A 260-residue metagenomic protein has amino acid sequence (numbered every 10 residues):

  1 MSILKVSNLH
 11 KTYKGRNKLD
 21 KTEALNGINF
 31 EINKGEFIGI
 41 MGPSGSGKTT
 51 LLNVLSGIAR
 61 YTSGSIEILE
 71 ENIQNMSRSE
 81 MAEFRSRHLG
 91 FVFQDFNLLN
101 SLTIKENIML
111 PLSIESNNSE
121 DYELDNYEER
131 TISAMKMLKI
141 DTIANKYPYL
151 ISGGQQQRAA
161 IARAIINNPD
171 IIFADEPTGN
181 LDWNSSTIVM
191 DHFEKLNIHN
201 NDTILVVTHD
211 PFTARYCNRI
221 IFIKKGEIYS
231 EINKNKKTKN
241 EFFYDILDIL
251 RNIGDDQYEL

Functional and structural regions predicted by a protein language model:
S56: Helix-to-loop junction immediately C-terminal to a conserved catalytic motif
G64-N72: Conserved ABC transporter NBD signature motif
E71-N72, S113-S116, D121-T142: Conserved ABC ATPase "signature" region
L102-P111: Short coil-to-helix segment of the ABC ATPase nucleotide-binding domain corresponding to the Q-loop/switch region
Y147-I151, Q155: Conserved ABC ATPase signature
I166-D170: A short, proline-enriched helix->beta-strand linker immediately N-terminal to the Walker B motif in ABC-type P-loop
I172-D175: Catalytic Walker B motif of ABC-type/P-loop ATPase nucleotide-binding domains
